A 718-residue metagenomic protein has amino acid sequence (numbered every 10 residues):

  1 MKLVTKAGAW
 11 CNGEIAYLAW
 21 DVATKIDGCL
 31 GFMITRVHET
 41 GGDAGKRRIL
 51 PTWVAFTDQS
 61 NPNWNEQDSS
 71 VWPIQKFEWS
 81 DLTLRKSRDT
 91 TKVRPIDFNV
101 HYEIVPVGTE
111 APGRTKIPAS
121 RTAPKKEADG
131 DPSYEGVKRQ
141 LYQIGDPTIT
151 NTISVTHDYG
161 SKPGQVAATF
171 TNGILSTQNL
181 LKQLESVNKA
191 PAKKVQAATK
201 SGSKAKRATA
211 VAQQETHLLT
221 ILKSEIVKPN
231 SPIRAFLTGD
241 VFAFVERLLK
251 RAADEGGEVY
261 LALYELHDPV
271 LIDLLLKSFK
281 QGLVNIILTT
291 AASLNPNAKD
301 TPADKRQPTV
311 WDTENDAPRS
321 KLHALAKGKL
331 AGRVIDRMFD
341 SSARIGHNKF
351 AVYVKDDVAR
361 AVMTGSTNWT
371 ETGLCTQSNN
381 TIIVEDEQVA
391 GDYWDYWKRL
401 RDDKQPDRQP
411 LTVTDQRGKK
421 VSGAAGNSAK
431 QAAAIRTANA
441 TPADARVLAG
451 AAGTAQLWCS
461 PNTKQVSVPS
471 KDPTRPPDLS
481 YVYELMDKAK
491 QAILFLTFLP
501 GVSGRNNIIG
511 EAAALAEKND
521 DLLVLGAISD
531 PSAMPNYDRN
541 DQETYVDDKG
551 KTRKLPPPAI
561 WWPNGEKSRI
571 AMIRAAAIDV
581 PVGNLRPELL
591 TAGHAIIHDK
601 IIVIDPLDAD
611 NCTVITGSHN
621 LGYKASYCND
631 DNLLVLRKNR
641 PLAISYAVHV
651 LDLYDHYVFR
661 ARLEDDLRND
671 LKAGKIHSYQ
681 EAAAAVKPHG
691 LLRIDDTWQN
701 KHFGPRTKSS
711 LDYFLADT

Functional and structural regions predicted by a protein language model:
K2-K228, E246, G257, I272-T376 (+4 more regions): PLD/PLD-like phosphodiesterase catalytic module centered on the HKD motif
L84, T414-S467, P473, R668-T718: An exposure/low-complexity boundary signal
V241, V245-R247, A262-L263: N-terminal carbohydrate-binding/catalytic regions of secreted carbohydrate-active enzymes
F244-G257, K277-Q281, Y481-A492: Glycine-rich phosphate/diphosphate-binding loops that line cofactor/substrate pockets in enzymes
E258-L263, I335-F339, I493-L496: Short catalytic-loop micro-motif centered on adjacent basic/acidic residues
Y264-D268, L499-V502: Gly/Ser/Thr-rich loops at beta-strand to alpha-helix junctions that form or flank small-molecule/cofactor-binding
K420-V421, A429-L525, D530-P535: Beta-propeller domains
